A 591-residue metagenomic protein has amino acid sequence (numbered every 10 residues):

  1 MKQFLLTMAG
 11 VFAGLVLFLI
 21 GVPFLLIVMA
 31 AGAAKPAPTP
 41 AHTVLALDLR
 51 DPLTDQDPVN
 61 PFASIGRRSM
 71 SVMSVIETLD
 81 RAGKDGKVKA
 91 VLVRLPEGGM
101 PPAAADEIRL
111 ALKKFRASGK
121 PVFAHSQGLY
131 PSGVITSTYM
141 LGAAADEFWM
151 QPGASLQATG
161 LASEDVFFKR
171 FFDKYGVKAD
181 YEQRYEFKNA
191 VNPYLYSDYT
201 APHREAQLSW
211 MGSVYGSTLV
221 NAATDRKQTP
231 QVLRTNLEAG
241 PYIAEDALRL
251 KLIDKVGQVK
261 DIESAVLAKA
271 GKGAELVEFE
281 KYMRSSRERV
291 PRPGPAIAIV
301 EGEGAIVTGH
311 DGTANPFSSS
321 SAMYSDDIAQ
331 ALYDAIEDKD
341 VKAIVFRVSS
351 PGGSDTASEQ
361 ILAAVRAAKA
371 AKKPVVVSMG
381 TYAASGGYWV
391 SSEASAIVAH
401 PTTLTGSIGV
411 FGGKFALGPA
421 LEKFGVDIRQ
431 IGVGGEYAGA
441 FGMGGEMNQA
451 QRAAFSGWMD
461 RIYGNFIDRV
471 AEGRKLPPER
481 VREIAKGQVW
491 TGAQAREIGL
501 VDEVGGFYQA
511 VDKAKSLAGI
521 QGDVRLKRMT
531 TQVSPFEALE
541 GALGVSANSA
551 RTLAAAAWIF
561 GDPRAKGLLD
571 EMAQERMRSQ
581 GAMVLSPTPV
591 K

Functional and structural regions predicted by a protein language model:
M1-V59, G66-V75, A162-A244, I253-A343 (+6 more regions): Intrinsically disordered, low-complexity segments enriched in small/flexible residues
P40, A143-A145, Y175, K251-L252 (+2 more regions): Short, structured coil segments at secondary-structure junctions
T43-D165, P293-P419: Cleft-lining beta-strand/loop regions that shape enzyme active-site pockets
M73, E77-D80, G86, A90 (+25 more regions): Solvent-exposed, polar/charged alpha-helical surfaces in well-ordered, non-transmembrane soluble domains, broadly
A90, D146-E147, D254-K255, A343 (+5 more regions): Well-ordered beta-strand positions
T229-L250, K255, K475-G505: Amphipathic alpha-helical substructures
P401-G409, A438-S456: Short beta-alpha connecting loops at secondary-structure transitions that line or flank enzyme active sites
L417-R429, G444: Conserved phosphate-handling catalytic cores of large alpha/beta enzymes
